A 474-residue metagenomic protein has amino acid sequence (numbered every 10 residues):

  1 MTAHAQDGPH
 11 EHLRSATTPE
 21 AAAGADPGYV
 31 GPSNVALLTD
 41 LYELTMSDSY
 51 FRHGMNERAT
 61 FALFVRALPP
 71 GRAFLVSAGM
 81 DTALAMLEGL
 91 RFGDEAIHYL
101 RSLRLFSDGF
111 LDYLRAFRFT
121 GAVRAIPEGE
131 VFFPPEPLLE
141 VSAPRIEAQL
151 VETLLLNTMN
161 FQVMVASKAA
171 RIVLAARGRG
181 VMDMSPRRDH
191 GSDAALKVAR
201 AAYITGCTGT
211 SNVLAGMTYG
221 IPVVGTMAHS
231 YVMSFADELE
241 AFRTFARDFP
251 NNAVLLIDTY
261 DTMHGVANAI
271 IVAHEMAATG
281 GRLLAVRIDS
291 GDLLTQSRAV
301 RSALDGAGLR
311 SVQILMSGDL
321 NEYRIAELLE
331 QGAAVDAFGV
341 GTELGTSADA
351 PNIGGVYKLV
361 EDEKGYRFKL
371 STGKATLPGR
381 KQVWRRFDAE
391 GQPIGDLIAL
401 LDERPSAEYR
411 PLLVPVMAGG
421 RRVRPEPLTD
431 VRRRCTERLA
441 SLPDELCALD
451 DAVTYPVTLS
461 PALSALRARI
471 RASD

Functional and structural regions predicted by a protein language model:
T2-E57, P70-R72, D305-A307, V312 (+1 more regions): Gly/Ser/Thr/Ala-enriched C-terminal appendages of enzymes
H4-R58, A67-P69, L105, L111-T120 (+2 more regions): Buried, small/hydrophobic-residue-enriched core segments of structured protein domains
A59-R115: N-terminal, Lys/Arg-enriched amphipathic/low-complexity engagement segments that precede the first folded domain
A85-L90, A125-E128, F132: An N-terminal, globular interaction/scaffold subdomain
Y99, S167-R171, S185, C447-V453: Short coil/turn segments at secondary-structure boundaries
V224, V286, I314, D336-F338: Hydrophobic residues within beta-strands of alpha/beta enzymes
H229, S317, G341: Residue-level "edge-of-site" marker
A253-V254, V312-I314: Short active-site oxyanion
